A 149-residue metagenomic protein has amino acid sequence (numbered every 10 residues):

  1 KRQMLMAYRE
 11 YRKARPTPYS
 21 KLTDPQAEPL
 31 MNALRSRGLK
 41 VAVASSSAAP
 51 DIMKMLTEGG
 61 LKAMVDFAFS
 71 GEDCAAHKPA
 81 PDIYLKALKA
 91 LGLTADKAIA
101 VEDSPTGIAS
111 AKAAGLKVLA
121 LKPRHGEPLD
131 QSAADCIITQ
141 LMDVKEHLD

Functional and structural regions predicted by a protein language model:
K1-N32, S36-R37: Metal-dependent phosphoesterase signature
R12, D24, L39-V41, M64-V65 (+1 more regions): Broad hydrophobic/π-residue packing in well-ordered secondary structure
P18-L22, V43, K78: Short, surface-exposed alpha-helical recognition segments that flank or form part of ligand/macromolecule-binding
P18-Y19, K40-V41, E72, A95-D96: A generic structural signal for short
R35, A49-D149: Asp-based, Mg2+/Mn2+-dependent phosphohydrolase catalytic module
A42-V43, A120: Hydrophobic beta-strand core positions in alpha/beta domains
S45-S47: Conserved phosphate-coupling serine/threonine residues in phosphotransfer and NTP-handling enzymes
